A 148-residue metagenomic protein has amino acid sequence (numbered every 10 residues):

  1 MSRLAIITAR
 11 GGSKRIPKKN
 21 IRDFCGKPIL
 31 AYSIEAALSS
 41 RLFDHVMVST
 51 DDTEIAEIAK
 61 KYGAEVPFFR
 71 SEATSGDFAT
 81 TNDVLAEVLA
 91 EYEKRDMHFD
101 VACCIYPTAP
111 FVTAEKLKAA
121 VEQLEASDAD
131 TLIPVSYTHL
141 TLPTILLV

Functional and structural regions predicted by a protein language model:
M1-P17: N-terminal nucleotide-binding beta1-loop-alpha1 segment
R3-I7, L30, V46: Hydrophobic targeting segments
I29-F43: A short, N-terminal amphipathic alpha-helix
F43, M97-F99, D128-A129: Short, high-confidence coil segments that cap the C-terminus of an alpha-helix and link into the following beta-strand
M47, E54-C103, V112, A119: Short phosphate-binding loop-to-helix
E115-P134: Conserved donor-nucleotide/metal-binding helix-loop-beta segment in metal-dependent transferases, i.e., the alpha-helix
T138-T144: Conserved small/polar residues in nucleotide/adenosyl-binding loops
